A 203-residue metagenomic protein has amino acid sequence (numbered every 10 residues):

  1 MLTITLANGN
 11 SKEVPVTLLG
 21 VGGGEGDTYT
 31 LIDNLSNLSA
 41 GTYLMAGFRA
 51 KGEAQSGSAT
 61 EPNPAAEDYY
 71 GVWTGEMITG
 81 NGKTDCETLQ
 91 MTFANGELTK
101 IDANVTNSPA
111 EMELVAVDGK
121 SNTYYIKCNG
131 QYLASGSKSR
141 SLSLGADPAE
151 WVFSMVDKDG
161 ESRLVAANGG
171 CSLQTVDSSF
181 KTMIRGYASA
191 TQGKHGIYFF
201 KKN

Functional and structural regions predicted by a protein language model:
M1-D27: Beta-rich interaction/scaffold domains
G23-N203: Lectin-like carbohydrate-binding module/patch detector with strong preference for beta-trefoil
